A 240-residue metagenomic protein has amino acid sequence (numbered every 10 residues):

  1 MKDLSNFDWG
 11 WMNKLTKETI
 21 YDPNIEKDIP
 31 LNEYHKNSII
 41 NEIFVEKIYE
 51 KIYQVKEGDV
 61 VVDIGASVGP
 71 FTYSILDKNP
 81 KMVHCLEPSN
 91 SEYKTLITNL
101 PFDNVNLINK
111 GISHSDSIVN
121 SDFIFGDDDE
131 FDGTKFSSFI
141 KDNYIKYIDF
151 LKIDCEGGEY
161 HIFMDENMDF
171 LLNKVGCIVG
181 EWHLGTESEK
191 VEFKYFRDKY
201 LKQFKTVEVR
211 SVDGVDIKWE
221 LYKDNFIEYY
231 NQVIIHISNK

Functional and structural regions predicted by a protein language model:
M1-K240: Phosphate/nucleotide-binding beta-alpha loop and adjacent structural elements of enzyme active sites
